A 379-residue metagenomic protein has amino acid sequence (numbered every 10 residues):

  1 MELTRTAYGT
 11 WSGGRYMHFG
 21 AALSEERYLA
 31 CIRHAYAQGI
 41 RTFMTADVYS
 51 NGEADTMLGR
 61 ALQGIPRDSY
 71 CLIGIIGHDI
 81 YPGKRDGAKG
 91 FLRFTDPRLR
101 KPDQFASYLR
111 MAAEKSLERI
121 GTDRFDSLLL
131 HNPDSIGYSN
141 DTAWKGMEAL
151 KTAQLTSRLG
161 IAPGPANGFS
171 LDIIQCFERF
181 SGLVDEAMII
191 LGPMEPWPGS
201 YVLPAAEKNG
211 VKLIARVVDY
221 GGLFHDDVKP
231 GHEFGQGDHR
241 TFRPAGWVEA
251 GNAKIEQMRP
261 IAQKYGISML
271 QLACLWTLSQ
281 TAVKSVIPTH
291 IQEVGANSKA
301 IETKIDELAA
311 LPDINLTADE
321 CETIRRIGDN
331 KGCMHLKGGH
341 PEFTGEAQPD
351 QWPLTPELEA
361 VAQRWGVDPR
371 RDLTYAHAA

Functional and structural regions predicted by a protein language model:
M1-G74, H78-I80, W365-A379: N-terminal binding-site loop/beta-alpha segment at the start of enzyme catalytic domains that lines or forms
E2-L3, A37, A61-R67, C71 (+4 more regions): Acidic (Asp/Glu)-rich catalytic clusters
L3-A7, R41-T42, S69-I73, R124-L129 (+4 more regions): Structural preference for beta-strand elements that scaffold enzyme active sites
Y8, Y28, A35, F43 (+10 more regions): Conserved, mostly hydrophobic/aromatic
W11-G13, V48, I75-D79, L130-S135 (+4 more regions): Active-site beta-loop-alpha junctions enriched in small/polar residues
M17, K89-G192: Glycine/proline-rich, positively charged, aromatic-decorated active-site loop/lid region on the catalytic face
A22, G83-L92, D227-G235: Short, flexible, mixed-charge acidic loops at enzyme active sites
R41, P204-A379: Structured C-terminal cap/extension of enzyme domains
